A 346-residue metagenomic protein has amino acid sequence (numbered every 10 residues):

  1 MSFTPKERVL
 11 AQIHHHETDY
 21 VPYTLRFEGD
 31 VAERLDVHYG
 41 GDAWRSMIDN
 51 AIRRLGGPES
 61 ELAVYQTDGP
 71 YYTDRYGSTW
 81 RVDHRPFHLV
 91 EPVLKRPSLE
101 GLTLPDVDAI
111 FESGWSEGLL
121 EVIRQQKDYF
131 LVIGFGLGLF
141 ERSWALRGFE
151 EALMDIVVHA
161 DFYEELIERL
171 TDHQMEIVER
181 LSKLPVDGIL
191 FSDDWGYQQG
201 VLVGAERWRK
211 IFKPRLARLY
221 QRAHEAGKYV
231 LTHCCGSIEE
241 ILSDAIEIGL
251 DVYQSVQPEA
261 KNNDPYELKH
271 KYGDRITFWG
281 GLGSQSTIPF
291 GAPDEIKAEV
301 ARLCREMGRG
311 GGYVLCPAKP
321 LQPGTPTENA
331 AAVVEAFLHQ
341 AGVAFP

Functional and structural regions predicted by a protein language model:
M1-V37, T73, V82, L104-P346: Active-site loop segments of alpha/beta catalytic cores
A32-Y65: Segments that shape or occlude catalytic/ligand-binding pockets
D42-A43, K95-S98, G283: Short, solvent-exposed coil/turn linker segments
D83-L102: Short, surface-exposed, low-complexity cationic segments
